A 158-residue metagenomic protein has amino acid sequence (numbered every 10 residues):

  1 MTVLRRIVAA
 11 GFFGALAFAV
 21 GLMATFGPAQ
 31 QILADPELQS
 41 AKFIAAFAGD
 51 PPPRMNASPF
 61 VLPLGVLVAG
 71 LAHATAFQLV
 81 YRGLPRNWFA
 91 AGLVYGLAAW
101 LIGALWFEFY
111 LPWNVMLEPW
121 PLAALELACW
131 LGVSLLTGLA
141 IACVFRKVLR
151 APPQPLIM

Functional and structural regions predicted by a protein language model:
M1-M158: Juxtamembrane/disordered regions of integral membrane proteins
